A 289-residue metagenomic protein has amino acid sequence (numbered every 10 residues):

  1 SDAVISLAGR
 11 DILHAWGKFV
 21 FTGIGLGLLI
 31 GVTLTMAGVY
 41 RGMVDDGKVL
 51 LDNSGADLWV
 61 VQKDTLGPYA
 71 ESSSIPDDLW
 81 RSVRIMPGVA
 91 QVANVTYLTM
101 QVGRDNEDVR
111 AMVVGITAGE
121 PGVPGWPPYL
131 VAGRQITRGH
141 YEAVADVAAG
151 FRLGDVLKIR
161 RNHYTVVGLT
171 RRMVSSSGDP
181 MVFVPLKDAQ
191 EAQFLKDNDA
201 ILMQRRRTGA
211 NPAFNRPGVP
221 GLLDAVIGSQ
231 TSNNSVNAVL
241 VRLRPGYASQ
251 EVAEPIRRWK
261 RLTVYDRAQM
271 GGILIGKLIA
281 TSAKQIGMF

Functional and structural regions predicted by a protein language model:
S1-T33, V44, V49-L50, G276: N-terminal Sec/SRP start-transfer signal
A8, A37-G42, S282-F289: A hydrophobic alpha-helix feature that marks transmembrane segments and, especially, their cytosolic C-terminal ends
T22-L26, G38, I116-P124, I136-T137 (+3 more regions): Structured catalytic cores of enzymes that bind and process phosphorylated ligands/cofactors
G23, G31-M112, A132-G139, F151-L153 (+2 more regions): Hydrophobic, regular-secondary-structure patches
L58, D199-I256: A short beta-strand structural signal in non-transmembrane regions
D64-Y69, R171-V174, L240-A248: Structural beta->alpha junctions
V95-L98, E107-T117, W126-L223: Hydrophobic secondary-structure segments that place a key small or acidic residue at a functional site
L240, P245-F289: Peri-transmembrane interface segments
